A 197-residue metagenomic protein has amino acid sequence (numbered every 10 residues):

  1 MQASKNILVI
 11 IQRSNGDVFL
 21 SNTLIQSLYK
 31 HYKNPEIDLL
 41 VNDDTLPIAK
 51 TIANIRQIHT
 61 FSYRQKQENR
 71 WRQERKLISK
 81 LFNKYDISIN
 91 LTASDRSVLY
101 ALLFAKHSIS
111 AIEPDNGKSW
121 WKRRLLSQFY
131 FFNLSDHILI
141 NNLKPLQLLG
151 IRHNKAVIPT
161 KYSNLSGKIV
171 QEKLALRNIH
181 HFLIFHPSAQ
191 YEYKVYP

Functional and structural regions predicted by a protein language model:
M1-P197: Catalytic machinery of carbohydrate-active enzymes, primarily nucleotide-sugar-dependent glycosyltransferases
